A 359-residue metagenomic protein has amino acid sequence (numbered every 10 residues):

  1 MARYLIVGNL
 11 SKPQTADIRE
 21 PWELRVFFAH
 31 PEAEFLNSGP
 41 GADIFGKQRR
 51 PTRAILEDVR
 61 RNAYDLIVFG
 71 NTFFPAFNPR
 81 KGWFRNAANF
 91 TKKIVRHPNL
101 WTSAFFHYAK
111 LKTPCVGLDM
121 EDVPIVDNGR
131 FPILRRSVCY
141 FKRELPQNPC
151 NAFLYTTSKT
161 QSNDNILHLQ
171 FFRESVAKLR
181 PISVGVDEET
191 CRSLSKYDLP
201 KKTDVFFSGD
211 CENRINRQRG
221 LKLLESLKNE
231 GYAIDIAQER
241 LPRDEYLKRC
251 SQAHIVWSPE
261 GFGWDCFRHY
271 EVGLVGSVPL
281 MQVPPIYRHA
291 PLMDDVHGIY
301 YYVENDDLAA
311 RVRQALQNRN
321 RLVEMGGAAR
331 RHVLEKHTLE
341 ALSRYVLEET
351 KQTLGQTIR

Functional and structural regions predicted by a protein language model:
A2-H269, L274, P279-M293, E340 (+1 more regions): Nucleotide-sugar donor-binding catalytic core of glycosyltransferases
V272, G298, A329: Hydrophobic, well-ordered secondary-structure elements that form the walls of internal hydrophobic environments
A290-I299, R311: Acidic, glycine-centered active-site loop in nucleotide-sugar glycosyltransferases
G298-N305, A315-R319: Conserved acidic donor-binding segment of nucleotide-sugar-dependent glycosyltransferases
Q317-T350: A charged, aromatic-enriched C-terminal amphipathic alpha-helix characteristic of glycosyltransferases across folds
L347, I358-R359: Long, compositionally biased intrinsically disordered regions
